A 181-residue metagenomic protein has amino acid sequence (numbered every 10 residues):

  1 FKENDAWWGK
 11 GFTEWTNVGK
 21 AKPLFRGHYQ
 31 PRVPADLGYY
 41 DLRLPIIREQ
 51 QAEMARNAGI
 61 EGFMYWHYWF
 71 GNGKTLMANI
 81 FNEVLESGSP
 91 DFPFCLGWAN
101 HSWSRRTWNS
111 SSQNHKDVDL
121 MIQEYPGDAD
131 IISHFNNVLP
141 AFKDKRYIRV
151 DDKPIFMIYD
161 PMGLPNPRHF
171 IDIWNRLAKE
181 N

Functional and structural regions predicted by a protein language model:
F1-N181: Glycan-processing catalytic domains of CAZymes
